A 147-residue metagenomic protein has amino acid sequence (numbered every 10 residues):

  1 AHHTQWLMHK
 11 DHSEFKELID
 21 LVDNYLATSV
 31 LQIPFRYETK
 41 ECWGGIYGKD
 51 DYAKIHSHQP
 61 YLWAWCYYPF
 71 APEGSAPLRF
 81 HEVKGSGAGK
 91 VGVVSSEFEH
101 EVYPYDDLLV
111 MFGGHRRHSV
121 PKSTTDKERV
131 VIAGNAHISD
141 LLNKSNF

Functional and structural regions predicted by a protein language model:
A1-P34, W43, Y52: Non-heme Fe(II)/2-oxoglutarate
E38-M111, S119-K122, E128-V130, S139-F147: Catalytic core of non-heme Fe(II) oxygenases with the double-stranded beta-helix
A133-G134: Active-site-flanking beta-strand signature of metal-NTP-handling nucleotidyl enzymes and homologous cyclase-like
